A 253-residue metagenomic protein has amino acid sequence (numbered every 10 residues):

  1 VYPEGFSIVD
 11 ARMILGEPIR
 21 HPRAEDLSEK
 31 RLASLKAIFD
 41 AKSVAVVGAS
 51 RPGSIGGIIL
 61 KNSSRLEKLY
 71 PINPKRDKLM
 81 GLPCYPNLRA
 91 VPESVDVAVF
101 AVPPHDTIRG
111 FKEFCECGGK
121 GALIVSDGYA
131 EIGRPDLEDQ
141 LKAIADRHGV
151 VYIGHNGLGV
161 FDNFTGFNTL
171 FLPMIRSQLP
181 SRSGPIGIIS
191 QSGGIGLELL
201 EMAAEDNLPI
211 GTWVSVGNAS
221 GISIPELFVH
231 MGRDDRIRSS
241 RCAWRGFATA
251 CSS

Functional and structural regions predicted by a protein language model:
V1-S253: Catalytic-core regions of core metabolic enzymes, especially those transforming organic acids/acyl-group intermediates
